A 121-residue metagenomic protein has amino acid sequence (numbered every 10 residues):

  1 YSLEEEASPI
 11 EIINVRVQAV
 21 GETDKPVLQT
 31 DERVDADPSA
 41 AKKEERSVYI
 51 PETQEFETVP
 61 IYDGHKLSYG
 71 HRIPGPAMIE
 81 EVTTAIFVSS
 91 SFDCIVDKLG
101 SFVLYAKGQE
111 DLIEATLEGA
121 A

Functional and structural regions predicted by a protein language model:
Y1-A121: C-terminal, non-catalytic interaction/recognition modules in large multi-subunit enzymes and RNPs
